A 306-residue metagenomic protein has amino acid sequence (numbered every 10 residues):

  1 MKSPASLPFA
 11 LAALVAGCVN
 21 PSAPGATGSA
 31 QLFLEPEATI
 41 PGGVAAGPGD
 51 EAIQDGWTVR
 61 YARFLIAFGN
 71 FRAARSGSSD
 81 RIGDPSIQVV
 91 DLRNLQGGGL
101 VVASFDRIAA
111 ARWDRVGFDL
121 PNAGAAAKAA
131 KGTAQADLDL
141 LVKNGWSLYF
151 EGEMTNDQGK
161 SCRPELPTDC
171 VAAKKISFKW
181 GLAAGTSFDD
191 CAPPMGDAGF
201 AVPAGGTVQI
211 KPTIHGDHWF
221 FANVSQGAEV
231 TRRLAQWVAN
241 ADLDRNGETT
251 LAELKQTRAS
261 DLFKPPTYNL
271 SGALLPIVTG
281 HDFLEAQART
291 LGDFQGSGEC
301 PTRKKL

Functional and structural regions predicted by a protein language model:
M1-P8: Bacterial N-terminal signal peptides that target proteins for export
V15-G17: C-terminal motif of bacterial Sec signal peptides marking the signal peptidase cleavage site
V19-L306: A short, solvent-exposed, low-complexity linear motif enriched for acidic/polar residues with Pro/Gly/Ser/Thr
